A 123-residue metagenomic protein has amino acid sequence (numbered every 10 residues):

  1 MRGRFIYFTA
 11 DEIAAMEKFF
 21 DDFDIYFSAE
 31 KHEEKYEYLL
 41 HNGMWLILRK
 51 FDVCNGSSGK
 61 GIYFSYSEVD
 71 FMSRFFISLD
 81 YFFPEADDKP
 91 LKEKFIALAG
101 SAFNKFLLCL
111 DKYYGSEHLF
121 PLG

Functional and structural regions predicted by a protein language model:
M1-G123: Positively charged, low-complexity terminal tracts and the immediately adjacent first secondary-structure elements
